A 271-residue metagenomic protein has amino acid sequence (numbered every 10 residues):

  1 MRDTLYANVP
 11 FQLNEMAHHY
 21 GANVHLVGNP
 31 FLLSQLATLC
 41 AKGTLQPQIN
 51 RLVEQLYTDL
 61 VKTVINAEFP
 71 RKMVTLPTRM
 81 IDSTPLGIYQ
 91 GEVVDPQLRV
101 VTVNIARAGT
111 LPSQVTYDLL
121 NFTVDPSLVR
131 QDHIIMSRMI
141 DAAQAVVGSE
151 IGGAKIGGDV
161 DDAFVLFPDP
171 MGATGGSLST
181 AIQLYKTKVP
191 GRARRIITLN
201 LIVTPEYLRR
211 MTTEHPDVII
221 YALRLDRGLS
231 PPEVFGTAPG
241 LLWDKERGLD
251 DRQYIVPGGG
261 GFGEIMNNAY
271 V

Functional and structural regions predicted by a protein language model:
M1-V271: PRPP-associated nucleotide enzymes
